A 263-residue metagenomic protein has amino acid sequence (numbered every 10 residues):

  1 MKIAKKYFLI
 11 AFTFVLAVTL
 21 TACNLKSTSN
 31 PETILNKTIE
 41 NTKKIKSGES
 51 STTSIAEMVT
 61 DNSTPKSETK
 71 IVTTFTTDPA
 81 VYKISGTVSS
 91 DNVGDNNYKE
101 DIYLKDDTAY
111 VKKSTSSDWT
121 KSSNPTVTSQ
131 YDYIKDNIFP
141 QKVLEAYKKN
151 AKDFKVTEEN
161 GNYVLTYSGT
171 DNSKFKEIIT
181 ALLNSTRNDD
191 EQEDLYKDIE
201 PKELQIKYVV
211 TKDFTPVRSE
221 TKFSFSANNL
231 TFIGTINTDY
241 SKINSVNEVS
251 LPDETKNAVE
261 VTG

Functional and structural regions predicted by a protein language model:
M1-A11: Bacterial N-terminal signal peptides that target proteins for export
F12-T13, T108: Enrichment for repetitive, rod-forming helical segments
T19-A22: C-terminal motif of bacterial Sec signal peptides marking the signal peptidase cleavage site
N24-G263: Subset-of-secretome marker
